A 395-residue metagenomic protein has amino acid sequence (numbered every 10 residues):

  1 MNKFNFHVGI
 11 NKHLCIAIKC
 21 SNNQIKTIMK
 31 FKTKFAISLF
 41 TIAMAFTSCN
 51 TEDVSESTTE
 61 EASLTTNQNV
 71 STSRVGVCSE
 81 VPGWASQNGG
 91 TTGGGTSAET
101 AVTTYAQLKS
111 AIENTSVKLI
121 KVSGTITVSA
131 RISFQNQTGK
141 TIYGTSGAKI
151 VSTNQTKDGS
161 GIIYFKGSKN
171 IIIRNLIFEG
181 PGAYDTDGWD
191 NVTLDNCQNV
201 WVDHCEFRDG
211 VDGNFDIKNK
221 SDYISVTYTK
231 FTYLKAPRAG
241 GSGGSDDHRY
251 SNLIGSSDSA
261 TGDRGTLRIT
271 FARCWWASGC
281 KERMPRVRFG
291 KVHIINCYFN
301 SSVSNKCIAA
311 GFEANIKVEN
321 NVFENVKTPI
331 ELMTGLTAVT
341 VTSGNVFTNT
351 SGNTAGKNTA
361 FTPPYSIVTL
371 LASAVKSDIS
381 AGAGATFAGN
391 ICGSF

Functional and structural regions predicted by a protein language model:
Q24-A36: Bacterial N-terminal signal peptides that target proteins for export
F31-T33, A45-S73: Bacterial Sec-dependent N-terminal signal peptides
S38-A45: Bacterial N-terminal signal peptides
E80-K121: Acidic Gly/Asp/Thr-rich repetitive segments characteristic of extracellular carbohydrate-active and adhesion proteins
K109-S116, I126-T141, I150-I173, G180-Q198: Extracellular beta-strand-rich solenoid/capping regions of secreted or surface-exposed proteins that bind or remodel
I132-N136, G161-G167, Y184-D185, D190-N196 (+7 more regions): Glycine-rich beta-solenoid repeat tracts in large extracellular/virion proteins
G139-A148, K169-G180, N196-D209, S221-G243 (+5 more regions): Right-handed parallel beta-helix
R286-F395: Extracellular beta-rich repeat passengers
